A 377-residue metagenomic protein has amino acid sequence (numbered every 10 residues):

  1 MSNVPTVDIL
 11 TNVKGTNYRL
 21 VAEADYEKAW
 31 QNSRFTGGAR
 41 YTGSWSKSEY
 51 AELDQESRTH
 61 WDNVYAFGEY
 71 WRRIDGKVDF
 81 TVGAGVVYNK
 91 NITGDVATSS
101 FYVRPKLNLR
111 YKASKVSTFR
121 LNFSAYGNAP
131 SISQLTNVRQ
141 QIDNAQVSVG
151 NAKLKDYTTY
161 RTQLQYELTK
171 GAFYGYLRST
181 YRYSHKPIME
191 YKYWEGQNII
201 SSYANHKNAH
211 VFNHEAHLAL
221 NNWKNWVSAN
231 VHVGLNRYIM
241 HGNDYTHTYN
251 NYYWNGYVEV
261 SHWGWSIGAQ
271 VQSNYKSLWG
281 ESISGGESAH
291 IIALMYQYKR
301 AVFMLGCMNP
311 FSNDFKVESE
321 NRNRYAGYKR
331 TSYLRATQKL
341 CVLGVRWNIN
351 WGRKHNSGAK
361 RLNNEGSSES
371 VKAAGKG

Functional and structural regions predicted by a protein language model:
M1-V96, Y102, K112, Y176-Y181 (+1 more regions): Face-selective signature of the C-terminal outer-membrane beta-barrel domain
L10-Y18, A29, D54-D62, D95-Y102 (+6 more regions): Replace "Gram-negative outer membrane beta-barrel proteins" with "bacterial and organellar outer membrane beta-barrel
A22-K28, A66-R72, V86, L107-Y111 (+7 more regions): Residues on the lipid-exposed face of transmembrane beta-strands in outer-membrane beta-barrel proteins
W30, Y41-K47, R72, V86-I92 (+12 more regions): Transmembrane beta-strands of outer-membrane beta-barrel pores
Q31-F35, G76-F80, K115-F119, G171-G175 (+6 more regions): Outer-envelope beta-barrel architecture signal
S117, G127-R178, Y183, S201-N213 (+2 more regions): Outer-membrane beta-barrel signature, preferentially recognizing the C-terminal barrel domain of Gram-negative
V233-M240, N251-Q297, A301-K329: C-terminal beta-barrel architecture of Gram-negative outer-membrane proteins
Y296-G377: C-terminal beta-signal and adjacent terminal beta-strands/loops of Gram-negative outer-membrane beta-barrel proteins
